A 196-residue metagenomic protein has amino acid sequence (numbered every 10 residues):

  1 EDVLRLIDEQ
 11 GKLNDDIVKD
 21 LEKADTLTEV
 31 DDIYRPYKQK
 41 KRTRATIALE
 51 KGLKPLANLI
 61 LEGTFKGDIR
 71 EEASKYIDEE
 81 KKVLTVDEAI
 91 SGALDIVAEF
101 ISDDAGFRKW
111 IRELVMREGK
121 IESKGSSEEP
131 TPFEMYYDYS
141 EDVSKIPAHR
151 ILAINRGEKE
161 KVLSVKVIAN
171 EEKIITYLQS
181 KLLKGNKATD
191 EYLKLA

Functional and structural regions predicted by a protein language model:
E1-A196: Duplex nucleic acid-engaging cores and interfaces of nucleic-acid transaction enzymes
